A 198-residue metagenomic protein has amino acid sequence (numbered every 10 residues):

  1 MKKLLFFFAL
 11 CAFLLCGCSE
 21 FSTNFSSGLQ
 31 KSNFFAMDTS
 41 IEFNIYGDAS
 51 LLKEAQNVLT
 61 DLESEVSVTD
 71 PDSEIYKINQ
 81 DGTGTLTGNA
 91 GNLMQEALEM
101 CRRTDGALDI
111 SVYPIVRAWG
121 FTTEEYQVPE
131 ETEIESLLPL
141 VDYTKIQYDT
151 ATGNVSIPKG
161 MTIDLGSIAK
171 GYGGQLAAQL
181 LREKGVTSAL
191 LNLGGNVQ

Functional and structural regions predicted by a protein language model:
L5-F6, L14-D164, A169, Q179-A189: A contiguous, well-ordered beta/alpha segment that forms the leading edge of an enzyme domain
G173: Short active-site segment of divalent metal-dependent hydrolases/proteases that encodes the spacing between
L176: Penicillin-binding protein/beta-lactamase superfamily catalytic region
L193: Active-/binding-site microenvironments in catalytic and ligand-binding cores
N196-Q198: Beta-rich nucleic-acid/ligand-interaction surfaces
